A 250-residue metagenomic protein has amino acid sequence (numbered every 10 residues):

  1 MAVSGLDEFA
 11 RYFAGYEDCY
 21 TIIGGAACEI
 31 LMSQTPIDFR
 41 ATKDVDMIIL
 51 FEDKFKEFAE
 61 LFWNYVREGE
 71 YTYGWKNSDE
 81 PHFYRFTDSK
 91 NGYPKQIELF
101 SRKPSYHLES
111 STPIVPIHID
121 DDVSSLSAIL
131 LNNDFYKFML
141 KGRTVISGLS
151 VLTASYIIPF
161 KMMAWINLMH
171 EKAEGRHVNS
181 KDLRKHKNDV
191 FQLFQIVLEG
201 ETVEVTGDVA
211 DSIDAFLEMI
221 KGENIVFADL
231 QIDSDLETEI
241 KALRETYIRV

Functional and structural regions predicted by a protein language model:
M1-V250: Compositionally biased terminal segments of proteins
